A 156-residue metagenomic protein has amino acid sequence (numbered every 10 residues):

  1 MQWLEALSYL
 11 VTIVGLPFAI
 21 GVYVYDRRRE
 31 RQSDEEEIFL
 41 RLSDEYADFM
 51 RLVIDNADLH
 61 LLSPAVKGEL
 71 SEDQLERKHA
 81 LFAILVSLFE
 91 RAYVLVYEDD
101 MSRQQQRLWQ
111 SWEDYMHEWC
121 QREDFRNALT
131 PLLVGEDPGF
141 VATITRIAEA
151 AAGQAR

Functional and structural regions predicted by a protein language model:
W3-A6, Y25, R29-R156: Amphipathic alpha-helical "stem/stalk" segments
L7-G21: Lipid-exposed faces of alpha-helical membrane segments in multi-pass integral membrane proteins
